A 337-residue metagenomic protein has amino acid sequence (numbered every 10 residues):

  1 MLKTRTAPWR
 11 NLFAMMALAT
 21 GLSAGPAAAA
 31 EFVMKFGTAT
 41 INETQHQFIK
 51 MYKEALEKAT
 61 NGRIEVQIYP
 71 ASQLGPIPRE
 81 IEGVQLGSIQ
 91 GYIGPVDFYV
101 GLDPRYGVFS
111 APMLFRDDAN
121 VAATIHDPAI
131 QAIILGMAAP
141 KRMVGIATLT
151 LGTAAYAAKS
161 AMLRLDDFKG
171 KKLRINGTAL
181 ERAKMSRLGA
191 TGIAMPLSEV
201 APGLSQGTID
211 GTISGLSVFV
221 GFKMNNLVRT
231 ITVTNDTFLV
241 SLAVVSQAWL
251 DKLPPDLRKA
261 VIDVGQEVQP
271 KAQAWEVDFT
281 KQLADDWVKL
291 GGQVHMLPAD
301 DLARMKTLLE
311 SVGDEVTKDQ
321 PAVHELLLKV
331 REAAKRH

Functional and structural regions predicted by a protein language model:
L2, A30-V121, A129-H337: N-terminal secretory/targeting leader peptides
L2-A14: Bacterial N-terminal signal peptides that target proteins for export
T4-A7, G21, N61: N-terminal compositionally biased, intrinsically disordered segments and leader/signal-like regions
F13-L18, L22: Hydrophobic helical h-region of N-terminal Sec-dependent signal peptides in bacterial secretory/periplasmic proteins
S23-A29: Sec/Tat signal peptide C-region and signal peptidase I cleavage site
